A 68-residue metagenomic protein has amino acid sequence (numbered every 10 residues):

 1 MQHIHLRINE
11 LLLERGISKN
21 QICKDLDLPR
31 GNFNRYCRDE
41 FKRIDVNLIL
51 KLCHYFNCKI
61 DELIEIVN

Functional and structural regions predicted by a protein language model:
M1-S18: A short, Lys/Arg-rich alpha-helix, primarily the initiator
I8, I22, F33-Y36, L63: Conserved hydrophobic/aromatic packing and binding residues within compact polymer-binding modules
L12, C23, C53: The alpha-helix within a helix-turn-helix
L12, C37, F56, V67: DNA major-groove recognition helix of helix-turn-helix
G16, R35, I64-N68: Short, charged recognition helix plus adjacent turn of helix-turn-helix-like nucleic-acid-binding domains
L28-R43: Recognition helix of helix-turn-helix/homeodomain-like DNA-binding domains that insert into the DNA major groove
N47-E62: DNA major-groove recognition helix of helix-turn-helix/homeodomain DNA-binding modules
